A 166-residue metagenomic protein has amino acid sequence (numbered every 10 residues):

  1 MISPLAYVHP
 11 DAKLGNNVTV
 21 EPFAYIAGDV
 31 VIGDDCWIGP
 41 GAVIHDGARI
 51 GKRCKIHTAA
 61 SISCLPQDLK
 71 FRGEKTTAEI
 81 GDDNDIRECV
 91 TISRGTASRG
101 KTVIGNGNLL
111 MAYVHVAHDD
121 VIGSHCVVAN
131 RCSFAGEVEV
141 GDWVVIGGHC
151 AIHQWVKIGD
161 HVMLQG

Functional and structural regions predicted by a protein language model:
I2-G166: Structural signal for interior beta-strand "rungs" in well-ordered beta-sheet cores of soluble enzyme domains
